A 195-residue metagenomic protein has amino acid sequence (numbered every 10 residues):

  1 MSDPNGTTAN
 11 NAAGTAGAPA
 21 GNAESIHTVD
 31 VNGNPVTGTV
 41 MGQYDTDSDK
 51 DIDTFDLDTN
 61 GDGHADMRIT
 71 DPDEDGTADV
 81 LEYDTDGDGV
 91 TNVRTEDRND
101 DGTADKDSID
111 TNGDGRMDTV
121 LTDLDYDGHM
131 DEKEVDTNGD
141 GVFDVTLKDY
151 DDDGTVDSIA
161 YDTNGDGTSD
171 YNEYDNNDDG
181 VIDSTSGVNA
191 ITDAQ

Functional and structural regions predicted by a protein language model:
M1-Q195: Calcium-binding acidic motifs and repeat modules
